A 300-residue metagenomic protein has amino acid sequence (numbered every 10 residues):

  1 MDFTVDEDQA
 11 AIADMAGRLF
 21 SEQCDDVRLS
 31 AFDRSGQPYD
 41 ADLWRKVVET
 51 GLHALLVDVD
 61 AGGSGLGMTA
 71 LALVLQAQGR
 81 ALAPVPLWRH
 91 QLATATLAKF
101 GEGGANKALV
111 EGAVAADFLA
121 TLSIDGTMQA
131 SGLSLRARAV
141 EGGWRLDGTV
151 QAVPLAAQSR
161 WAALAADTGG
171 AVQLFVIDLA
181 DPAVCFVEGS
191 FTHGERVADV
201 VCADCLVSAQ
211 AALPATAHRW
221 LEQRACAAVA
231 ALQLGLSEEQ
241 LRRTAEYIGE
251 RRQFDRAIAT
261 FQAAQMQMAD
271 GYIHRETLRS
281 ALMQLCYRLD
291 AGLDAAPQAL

Functional and structural regions predicted by a protein language model:
M1-E22, A139-V140, G249, D290-A291: Flavin-dependent oxidoreductase catalytic core characteristic of acyl-CoA dehydrogenase/oxidase-like enzymes
D2-D8, I12, R80, F186-E276: Glycine-rich beta->alpha junctions and the first turn(s) of the following alpha-helix
V27-P38, A245, G249, Q253-R256 (+1 more regions): C-terminal helix-coil-helix/basic helical segment that borders enzyme active sites and/or dimer interfaces and provides
E49-K107, A115, A156-Q158, L289: Internal helix-loop-helix
G65-V74, Q129-L133, L206-V207: Structural signature of FAD isoalloxazine-binding scaffolds in flavoprotein oxidoreductases
A115-T127, L164: A short, Trp-centered hydrophobic/proline-enriched beta-strand micro-motif
S123, T149-F186: A short core secondary-structure module
A130-D147: Cytochrome P450 C-terminal beta-domain/meander region
